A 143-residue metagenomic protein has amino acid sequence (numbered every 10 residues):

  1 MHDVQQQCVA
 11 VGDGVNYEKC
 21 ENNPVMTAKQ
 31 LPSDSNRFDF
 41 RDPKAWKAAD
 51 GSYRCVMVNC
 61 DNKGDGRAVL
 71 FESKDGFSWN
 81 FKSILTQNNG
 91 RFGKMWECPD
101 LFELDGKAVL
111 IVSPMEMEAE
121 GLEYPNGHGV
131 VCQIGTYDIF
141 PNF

Functional and structural regions predicted by a protein language model:
M1-D42, K47-F92, D105-F143: Beta-rich carbohydrate-recognition and catalytic domains
C98: Generic structural marker for isolated residues within well-ordered, non-membrane alpha-helices of soluble domains
